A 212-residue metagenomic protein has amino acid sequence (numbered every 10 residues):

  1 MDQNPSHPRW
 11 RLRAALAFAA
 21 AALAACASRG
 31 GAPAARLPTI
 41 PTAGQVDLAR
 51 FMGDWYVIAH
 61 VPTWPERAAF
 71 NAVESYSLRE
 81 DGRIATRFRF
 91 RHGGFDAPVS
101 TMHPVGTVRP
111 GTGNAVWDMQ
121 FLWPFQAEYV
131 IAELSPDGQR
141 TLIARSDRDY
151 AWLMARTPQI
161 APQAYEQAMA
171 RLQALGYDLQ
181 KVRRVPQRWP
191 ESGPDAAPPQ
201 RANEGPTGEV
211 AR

Functional and structural regions predicted by a protein language model:
D2-P5, L12, L16, A22-R212: A beta-rich soluble binding module of mature secreted/lumenal proteins
